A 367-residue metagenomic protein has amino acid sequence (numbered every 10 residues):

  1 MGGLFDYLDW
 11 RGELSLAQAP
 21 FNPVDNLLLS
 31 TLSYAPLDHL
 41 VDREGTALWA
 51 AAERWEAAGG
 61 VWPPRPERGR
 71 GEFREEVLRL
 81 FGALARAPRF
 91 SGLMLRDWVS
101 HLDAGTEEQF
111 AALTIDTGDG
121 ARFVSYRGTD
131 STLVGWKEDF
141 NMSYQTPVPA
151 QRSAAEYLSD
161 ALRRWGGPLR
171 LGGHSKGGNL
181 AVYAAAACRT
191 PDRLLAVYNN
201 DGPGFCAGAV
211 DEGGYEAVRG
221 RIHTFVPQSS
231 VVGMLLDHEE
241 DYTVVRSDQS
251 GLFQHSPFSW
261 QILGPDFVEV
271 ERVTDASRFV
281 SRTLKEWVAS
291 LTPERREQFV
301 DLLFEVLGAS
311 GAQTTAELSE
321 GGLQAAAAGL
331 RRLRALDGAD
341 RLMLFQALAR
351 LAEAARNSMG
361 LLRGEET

Functional and structural regions predicted by a protein language model:
M1-R122, Y126-N141, Q145-P168, C188-T367: Alpha/beta hydrolase fold serine-hydrolase catalytic domain that processes acyl esters and thioesters
G172-G177, A181: Gly/Ala-rich beta-loop-alpha elbow adjacent to hydrolase catalytic centers
A181-R189: Short glycine-enriched nucleophile-adjacent loop and the immediately C-terminal alpha-helix near the catalytic center
